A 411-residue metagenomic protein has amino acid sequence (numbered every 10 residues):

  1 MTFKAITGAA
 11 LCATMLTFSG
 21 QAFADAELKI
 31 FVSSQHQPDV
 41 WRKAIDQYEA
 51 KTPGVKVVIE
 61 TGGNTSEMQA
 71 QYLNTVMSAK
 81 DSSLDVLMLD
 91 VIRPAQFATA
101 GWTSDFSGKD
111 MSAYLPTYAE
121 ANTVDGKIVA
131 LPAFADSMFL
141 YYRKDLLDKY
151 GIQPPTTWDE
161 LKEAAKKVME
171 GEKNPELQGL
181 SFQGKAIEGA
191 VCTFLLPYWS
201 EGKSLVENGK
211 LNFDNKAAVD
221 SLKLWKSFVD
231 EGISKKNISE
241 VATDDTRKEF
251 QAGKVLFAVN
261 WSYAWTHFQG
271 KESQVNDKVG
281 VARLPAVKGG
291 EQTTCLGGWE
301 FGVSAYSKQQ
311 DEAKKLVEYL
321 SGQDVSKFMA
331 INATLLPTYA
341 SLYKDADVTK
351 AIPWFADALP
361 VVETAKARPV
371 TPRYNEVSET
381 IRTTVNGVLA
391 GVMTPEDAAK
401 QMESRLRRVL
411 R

Functional and structural regions predicted by a protein language model:
D25-Q35, V55-T61, D85-V86, V129 (+2 more regions): Short, well-ordered beta-strand elements
E27-A44, G62-N64, E188, G290 (+1 more regions): Extracytoplasmic "Venus flytrap"
K29, Q47-T117, A121-T123, D145-T156 (+3 more regions): Extracytoplasmic "Venus flytrap"/periplasmic binding protein-like
H36-K56, I381, A399: Short, polar/charged alpha-helical segment
L89-M138, Q153, K162, K173 (+5 more regions): Hinge/lid segment of periplasmic solute-binding proteins
T117, A121-N122, V279-A282, I331-T383 (+1 more regions): Long, aromatic- and glycine/proline-rich binding clefts that accommodate carbohydrate-like moieties
L140-K144, L296-Q309: A bilobed periplasmic-binding-protein/Venus flytrap-type ligand-binding module shared by bacterial periplasmic
A165, K210-S239, L284: Glycine-centered hinge/linker elements that transmit conformational signals in sensory and ligand-binding systems
